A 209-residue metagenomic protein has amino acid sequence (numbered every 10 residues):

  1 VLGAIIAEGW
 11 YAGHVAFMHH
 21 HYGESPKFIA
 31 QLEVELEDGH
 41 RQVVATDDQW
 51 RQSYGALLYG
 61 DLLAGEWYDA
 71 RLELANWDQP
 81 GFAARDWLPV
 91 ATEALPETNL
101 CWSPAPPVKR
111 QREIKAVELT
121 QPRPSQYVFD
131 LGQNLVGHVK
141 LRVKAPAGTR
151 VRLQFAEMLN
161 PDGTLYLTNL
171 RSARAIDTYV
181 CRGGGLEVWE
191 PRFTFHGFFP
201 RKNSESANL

Functional and structural regions predicted by a protein language model:
V1-L209: Extracellular/oxidizing-compartment recognition motifs
